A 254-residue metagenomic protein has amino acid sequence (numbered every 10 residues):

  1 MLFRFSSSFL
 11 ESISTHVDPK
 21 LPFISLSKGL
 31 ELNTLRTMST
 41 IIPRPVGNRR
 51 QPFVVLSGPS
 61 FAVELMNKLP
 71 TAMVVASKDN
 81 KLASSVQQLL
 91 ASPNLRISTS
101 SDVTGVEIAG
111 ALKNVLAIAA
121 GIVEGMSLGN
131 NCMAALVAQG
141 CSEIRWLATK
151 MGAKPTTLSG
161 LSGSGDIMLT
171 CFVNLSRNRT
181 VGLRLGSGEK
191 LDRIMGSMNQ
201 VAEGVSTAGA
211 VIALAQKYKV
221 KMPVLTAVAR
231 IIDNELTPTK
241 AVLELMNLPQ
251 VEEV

Functional and structural regions predicted by a protein language model:
M1, G29, S77, F172 (+1 more regions): Conserved residues at beta->alpha junctions
M1-K68, V86: Rossmann-like NAD(P)(H) cofactor-binding subdomain of soluble oxidoreductases
S6, E31, L35, S39 (+12 more regions): Generic structural signal for well-ordered, non-membrane alpha-helical segments in soluble metabolic enzymes
S8, H16, I41, P45-P52 (+1 more regions): Internal alpha-helical scaffold of NAD(P)-dependent oxidoreductase catalytic cores
S25, Q51-S57, I97-S101, G160 (+1 more regions): General beta-strand structural signal in soluble alpha/beta enzymes
V55, A134, A138, S162 (+1 more regions): Alpha-helical transmembrane segments of multi-pass membrane proteins, especially transporters and channels
A120-E124, T149-S159, G163-V254: NAD(P)-dependent Rossmann-like dehydrogenase/reductase catalytic/cofactor-binding core
